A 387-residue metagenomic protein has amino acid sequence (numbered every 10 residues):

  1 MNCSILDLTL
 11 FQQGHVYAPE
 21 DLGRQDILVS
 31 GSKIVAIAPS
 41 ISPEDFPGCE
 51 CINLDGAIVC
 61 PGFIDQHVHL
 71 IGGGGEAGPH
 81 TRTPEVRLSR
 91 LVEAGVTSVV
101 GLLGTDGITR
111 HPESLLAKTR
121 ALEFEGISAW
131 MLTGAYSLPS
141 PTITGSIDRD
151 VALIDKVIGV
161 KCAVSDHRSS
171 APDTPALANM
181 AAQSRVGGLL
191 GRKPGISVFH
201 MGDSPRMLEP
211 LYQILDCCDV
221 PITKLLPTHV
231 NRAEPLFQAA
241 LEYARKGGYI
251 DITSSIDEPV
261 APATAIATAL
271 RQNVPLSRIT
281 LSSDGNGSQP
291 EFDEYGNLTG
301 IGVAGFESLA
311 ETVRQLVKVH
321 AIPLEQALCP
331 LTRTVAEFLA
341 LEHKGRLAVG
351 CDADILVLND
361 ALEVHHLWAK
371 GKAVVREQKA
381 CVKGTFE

Functional and structural regions predicted by a protein language model:
M1-T9, V16-C60, A380: Histidine-rich, glycine-flanked metal-binding segment
G14, I27, S32, G56 (+10 more regions): Divalent metal-coordination and catalytic microenvironments
G31-I34, R346-E387: C-terminal cap of metal-dependent C-N hydrolases
E44, L54-A117: Metal-associated gating/positioning segment near the N- to mid-region
G74, G78-T81, V86-G104, D150-S165 (+6 more regions): Active-site gating loops and adjacent loop-to-helix segments of metal-dependent hydrolytic enzymes
V86-P139, I154-S170, L189-S204, T223-T228: Divalent metal-dependent hydrolysis catalytic cores, especially in the metallo-beta-lactamase
R168, A176, A182-F292, L298-T299: Active-site core of metal-dependent hydrolases
Q272-V357: His/Asp/Glu-enriched, well-ordered alpha-helical/loop segment that forms or immediately abuts the divalent-metal
